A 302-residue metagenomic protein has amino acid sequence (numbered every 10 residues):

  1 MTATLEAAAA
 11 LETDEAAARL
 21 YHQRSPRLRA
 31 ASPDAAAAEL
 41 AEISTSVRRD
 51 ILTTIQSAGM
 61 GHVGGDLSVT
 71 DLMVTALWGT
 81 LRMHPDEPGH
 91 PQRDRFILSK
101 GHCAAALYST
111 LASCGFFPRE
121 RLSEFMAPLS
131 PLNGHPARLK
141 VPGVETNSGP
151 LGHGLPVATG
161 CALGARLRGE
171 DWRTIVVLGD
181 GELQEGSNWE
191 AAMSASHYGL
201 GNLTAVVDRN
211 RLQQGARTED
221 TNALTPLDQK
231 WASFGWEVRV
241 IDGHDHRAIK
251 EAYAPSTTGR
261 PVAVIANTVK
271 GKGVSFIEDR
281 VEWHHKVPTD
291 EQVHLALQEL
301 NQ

Functional and structural regions predicted by a protein language model:
T2-A104: N-terminal amphipathic, basic-rich helices that act as targeting or association modules
T2-A18, H22-Q23, K230, H246-Q302: Glycine/aspartate-rich loop-and-adjacent alpha/beta segment that forms the canonical ThDP
T54, L67-H197: Cofactor-binding active-site loop characterized by glycine-rich and histidine/acidic residues
D94-F96, W172-V176, L203, T258-T268: Generic beta-sheet signal
H102-C103, L107, N210-R211, D245 (+1 more regions): Glycine-rich beta-alpha junction loops
Y108-T110, A137, S187-W189, G215-E219 (+2 more regions): Short acidic, glycine/serine/threonine-rich loops at helix termini
E170, E219-E251, A296, N301: Conserved thiamine diphosphate
E185-N210, I265-A266: A short alpha/beta connector and helix-capping loop motif
